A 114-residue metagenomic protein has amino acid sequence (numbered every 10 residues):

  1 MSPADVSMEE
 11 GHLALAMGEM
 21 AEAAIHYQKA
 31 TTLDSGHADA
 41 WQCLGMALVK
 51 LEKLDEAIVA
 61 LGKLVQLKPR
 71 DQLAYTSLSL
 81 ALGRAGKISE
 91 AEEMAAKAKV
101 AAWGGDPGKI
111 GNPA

Functional and structural regions predicted by a protein language model:
M1-V6, K109-A114: TPR-adjacent "capping" and linker segments in tetratricopeptide-repeat scaffold/adaptor proteins
E10, A16-Q28, L51-K63, A85-K97: Structural signature of tandem alpha-helical TPR/SEL1-like repeats, specifically the intra-repeat loop/turn
